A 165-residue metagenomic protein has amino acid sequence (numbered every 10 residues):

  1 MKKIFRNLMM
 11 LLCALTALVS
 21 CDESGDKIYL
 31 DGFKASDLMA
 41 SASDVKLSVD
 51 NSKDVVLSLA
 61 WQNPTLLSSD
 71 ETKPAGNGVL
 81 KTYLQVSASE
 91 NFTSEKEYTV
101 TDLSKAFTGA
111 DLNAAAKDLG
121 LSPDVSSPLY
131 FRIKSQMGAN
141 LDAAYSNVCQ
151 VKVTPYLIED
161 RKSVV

Functional and structural regions predicted by a protein language model:
M1-M9: Bacterial N-terminal signal peptides that target proteins for export
L8-L11, S68: Intrinsically disordered, low-complexity segments enriched in polar/charged small residues
A17-S20: C-terminal motif of bacterial Sec signal peptides marking the signal peptidase cleavage site
D22-Y130, S135-V165: Acidic/polar, low-complexity intrinsically disordered N-terminal segments immediately downstream of a Sec signal
